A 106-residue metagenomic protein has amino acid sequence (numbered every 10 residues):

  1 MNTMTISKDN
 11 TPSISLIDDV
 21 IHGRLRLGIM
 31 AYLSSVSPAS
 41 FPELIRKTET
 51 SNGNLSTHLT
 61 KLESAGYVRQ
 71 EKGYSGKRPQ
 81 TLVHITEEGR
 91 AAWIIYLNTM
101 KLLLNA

Functional and structural regions predicted by a protein language model:
N2-I14, A31-Y32, E87-A106: Amphipathic alpha-helical dimerization/coiled-coil segments that flank or bridge DNA-binding/regulatory modules
S13-N54, G73-H84: N-terminal helix-turn-helix DNA-binding core of bacterial DNA-binding proteins
H58: Residues within the DNA-recognition helix of helix-turn-helix
G66: Glycine-centered, phosphate/nucleic-acid-interacting loop/turn motifs that mediate DNA/RNA or nucleotide
Q70: Short beta-strand "wing" residues that participate in macromolecule-binding interfaces
